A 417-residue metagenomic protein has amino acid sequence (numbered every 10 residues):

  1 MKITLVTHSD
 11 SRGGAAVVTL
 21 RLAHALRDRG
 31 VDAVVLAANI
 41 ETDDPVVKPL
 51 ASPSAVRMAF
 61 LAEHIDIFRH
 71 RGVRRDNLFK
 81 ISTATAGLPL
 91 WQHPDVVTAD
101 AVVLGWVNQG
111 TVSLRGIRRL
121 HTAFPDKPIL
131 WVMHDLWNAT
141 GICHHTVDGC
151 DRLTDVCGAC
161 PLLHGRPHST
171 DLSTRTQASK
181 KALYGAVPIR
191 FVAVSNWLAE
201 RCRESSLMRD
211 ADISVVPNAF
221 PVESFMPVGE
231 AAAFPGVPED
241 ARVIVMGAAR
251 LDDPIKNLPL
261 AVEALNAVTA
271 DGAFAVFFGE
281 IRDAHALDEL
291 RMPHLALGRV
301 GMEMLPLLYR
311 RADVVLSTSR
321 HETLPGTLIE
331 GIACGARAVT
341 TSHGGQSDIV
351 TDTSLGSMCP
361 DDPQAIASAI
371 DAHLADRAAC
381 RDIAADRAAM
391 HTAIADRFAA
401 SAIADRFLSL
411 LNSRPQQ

Functional and structural regions predicted by a protein language model:
T140-H144, P167-D212, F220-S224: A short, active-site helix/loop in glycosyltransferases that binds the activated sugar's phosphate group
R203-E204, A219-P235, A286-D288: Acidic anion/phosphate-binding donor-loop and adjacent secondary structure in glycosyltransferase catalytic cores
V237-K256, V262: Conserved donor-binding/catalytic core segment of Leloir-type glycosyltransferases
L307-A312: Short alpha-helical donor nucleotide-sugar binding micro-motif in glycosyltransferases
R320: Aromatic "clamp/platform" in nucleotide-sugar-dependent glycosyltransferases that forms part of the donor/acceptor
R337-T340: Short hydrophobic beta-strand element within catalytic cores of glycosyltransferases and related nucleotide-activated
D352-Q364, A372-A378: Conserved acidic donor-binding segment of nucleotide-sugar-dependent glycosyltransferases
D361, A378-N412: A charged, aromatic-enriched C-terminal amphipathic alpha-helix characteristic of glycosyltransferases across folds
